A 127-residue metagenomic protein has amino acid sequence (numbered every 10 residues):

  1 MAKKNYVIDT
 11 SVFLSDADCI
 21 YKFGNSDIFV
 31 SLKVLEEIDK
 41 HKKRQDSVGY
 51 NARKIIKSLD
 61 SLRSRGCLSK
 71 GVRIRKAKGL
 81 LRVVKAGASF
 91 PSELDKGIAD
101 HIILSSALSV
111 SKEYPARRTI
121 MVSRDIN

Functional and structural regions predicted by a protein language model:
K4-I120, I126-N127: Active-site-proximal, substrate-binding regions of enzyme catalytic domains and RNA-binding/basic surfaces
